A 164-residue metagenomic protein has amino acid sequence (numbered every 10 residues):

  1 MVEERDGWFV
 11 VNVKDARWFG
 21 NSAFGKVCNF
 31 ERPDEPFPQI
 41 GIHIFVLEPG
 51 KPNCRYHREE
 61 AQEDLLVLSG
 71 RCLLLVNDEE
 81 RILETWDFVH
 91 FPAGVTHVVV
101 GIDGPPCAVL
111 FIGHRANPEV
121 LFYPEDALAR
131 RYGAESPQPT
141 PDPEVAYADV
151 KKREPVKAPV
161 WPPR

Functional and structural regions predicted by a protein language model:
M1-Q39, L128-R164: A short, N-terminal "cap"/entry segment at the start of jelly-roll beta-barrel domains of the cupin/DSBH fold
G25-F30, H43-E59, A93: Conserved short histidine dyad/triad with adjacent acidic residue
I44-P49, R58-L75, G113-H114: Short, conserved beta-strand element in jelly-roll/cupin
D64, D78-G94: Short acidic-glycine-tyrosine-enriched beta hairpin
G70, W86, V99: Short hydrophobic/aromatic patches on the structural cores and recognition surfaces of FHA
L73, A93-E119: Ligand-binding loop in jelly-roll beta-barrel domains
V120-E125: Short, charged, solvent-exposed linker or helix-capping segments at domain edges/interfaces that act as flexible hinges
